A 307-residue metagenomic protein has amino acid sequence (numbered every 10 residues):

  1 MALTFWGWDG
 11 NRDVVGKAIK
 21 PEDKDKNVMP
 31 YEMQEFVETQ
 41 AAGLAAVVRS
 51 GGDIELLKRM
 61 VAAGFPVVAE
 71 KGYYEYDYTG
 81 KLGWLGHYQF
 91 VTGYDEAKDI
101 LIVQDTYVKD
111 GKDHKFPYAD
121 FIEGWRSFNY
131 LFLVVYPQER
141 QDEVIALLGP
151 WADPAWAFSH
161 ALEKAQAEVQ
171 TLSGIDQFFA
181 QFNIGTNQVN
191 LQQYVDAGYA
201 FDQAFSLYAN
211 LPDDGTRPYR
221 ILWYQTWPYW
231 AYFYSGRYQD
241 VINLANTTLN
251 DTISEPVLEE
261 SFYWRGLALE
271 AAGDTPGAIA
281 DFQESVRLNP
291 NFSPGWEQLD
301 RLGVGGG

Functional and structural regions predicted by a protein language model:
V14-V144: Conserved active-site-adjacent core of cysteine acyl-enzyme catalytic domains
E96-L191, D196, D202-A204: Noncatalytic regulatory segments and standalone regulatory/sensor domains
T186-V195, D202-W264: Alpha-helical adaptor scaffolds
N190, Y234, A271, R301-G305: Register position in tetratricopeptide repeats
G277-G307: Terminal, low-structured helical/coil segments at or just beyond the last alpha-helical repeat
